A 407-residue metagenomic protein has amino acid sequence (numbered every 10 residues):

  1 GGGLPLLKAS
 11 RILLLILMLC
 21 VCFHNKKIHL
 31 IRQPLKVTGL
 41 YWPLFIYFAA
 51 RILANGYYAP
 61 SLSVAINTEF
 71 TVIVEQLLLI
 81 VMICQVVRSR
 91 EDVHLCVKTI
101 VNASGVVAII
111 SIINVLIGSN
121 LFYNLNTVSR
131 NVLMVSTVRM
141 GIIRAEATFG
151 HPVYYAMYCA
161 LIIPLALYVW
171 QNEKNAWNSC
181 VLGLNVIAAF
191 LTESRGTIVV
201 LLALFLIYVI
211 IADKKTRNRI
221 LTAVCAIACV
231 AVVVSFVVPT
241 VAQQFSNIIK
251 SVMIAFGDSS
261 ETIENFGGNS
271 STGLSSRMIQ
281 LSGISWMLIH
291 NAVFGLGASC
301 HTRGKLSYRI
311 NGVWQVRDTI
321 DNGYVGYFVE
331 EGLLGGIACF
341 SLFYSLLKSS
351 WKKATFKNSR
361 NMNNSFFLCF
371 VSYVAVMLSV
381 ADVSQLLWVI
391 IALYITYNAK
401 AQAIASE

Functional and structural regions predicted by a protein language model:
G1, A9-L78, F370-Y373: N-terminal hydrophobic segments of proteins, predominantly signal-anchor/transmembrane helices of inner/organellar
K8-M18, N67-I80, V153-V169, G196-Y208 (+3 more regions): Hydrophobic core segments of transmembrane alpha-helices in multi-pass, intramembrane catalytic enzymes
K36-Y47, V74, M82-N120: Interfacial loop-to-transmembrane-helix boundary motif in multi-pass membrane proteins
I52, L95-T127, T137-G141, A147-A212 (+1 more regions): Alpha-helical transmembrane segments of multi-pass inner-membrane proteins
I109, V115-G118, T192, A212-G267 (+1 more regions): A membrane-periplasm/extracellular boundary helix in multi-pass inner-membrane enzymes that assemble envelope glycans
R139, S260-E331: Long extracytoplasmic/lumenal interhelical loops at the membrane interface of multi-pass membrane proteins
N172-S179, L202-I211, Y308-N311, E330-S372: Hydrophobic transmembrane alpha-helices and their immediate junctions
F205-L206, T222, L342-S345, M362-E407: Transmembrane alpha-helices of multi-pass inner-membrane enzymes
